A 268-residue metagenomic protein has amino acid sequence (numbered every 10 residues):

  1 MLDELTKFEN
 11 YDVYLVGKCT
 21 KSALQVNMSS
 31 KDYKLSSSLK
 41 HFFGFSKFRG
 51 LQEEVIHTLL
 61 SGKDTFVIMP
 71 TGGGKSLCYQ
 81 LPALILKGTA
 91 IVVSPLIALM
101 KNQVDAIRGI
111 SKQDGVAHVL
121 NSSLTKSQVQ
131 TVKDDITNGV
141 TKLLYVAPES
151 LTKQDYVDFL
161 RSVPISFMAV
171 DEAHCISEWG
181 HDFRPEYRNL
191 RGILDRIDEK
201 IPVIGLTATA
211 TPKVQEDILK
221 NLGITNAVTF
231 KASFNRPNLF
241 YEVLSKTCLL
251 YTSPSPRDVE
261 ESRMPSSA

Functional and structural regions predicted by a protein language model:
S29-I68: Conserved pre-motif I regulatory segment
S76-T89: Walker A/P-loop NTP-binding motif
T89-I107: Conserved Walker A/P-loop ATP-binding site and its immediately adjacent core in helicase/helicase-like ATPase domains
N102-S123, D135: Conserved helix-turn-beta segment of the N-terminal RecA-like "Helicase ATP-binding" lobe in SF1/SF2 helicases
T125-F167: Conserved helix/coil segment N-terminal to the catalytic DExD/H
E178-K231: Post-DEXD/H (motif II) to motif III coupling segment of the RecA-like Helicase ATP-binding lobe
K213-K220, R236-L250: Inter-lobe coupling/hinge segments of SF2-like helicase ATPases
Y251-D258: Conserved small/polar residues in nucleotide/adenosyl-binding loops
